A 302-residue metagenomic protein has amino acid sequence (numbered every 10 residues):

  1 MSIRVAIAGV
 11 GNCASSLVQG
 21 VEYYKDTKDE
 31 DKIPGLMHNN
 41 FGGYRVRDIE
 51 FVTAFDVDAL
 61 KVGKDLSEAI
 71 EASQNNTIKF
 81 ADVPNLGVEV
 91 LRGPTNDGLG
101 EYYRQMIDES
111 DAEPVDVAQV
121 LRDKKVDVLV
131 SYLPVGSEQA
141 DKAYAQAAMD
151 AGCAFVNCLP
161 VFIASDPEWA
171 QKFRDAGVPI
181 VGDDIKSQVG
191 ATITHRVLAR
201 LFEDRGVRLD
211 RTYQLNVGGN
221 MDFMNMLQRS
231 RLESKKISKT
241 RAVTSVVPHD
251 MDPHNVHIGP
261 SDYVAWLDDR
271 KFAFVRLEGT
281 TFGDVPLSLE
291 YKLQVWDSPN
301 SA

Functional and structural regions predicted by a protein language model:
M1-Y144, D150, R229-S238: N-terminal glycine-/serine-/threonine-rich beta1-alpha1-beta2 phosphate-ribose binding loop of Rossmann-like
A8, K61, V189-S301: Active-site-lining helix/loop region of Rossmann-like oxidoreductase modules
G9-S15, L133-Q139, L159-S165, K186-T192 (+1 more regions): Gly/Ser/Thr-rich loops at beta-strand to alpha-helix junctions that form or flank small-molecule/cofactor-binding
V18-G20, K64-S67, P167-A170, I193-H195 (+1 more regions): Short acidic, glycine/serine/threonine-rich loops at helix termini
G20-T27, A69, S73, A176 (+2 more regions): Change "in soluble alpha/beta enzymes" to "in soluble alpha/beta proteins
L129-S131, F155-C158, V181-D183, R211-T212: Short catalytic-loop micro-motif centered on adjacent basic/acidic residues
P134-D150, C158-P179: Rossmann-fold NAD(P)-binding glycine/threonine-rich loop
K172-I185, G206, D210: Rossmann-fold dehydrogenase core element
